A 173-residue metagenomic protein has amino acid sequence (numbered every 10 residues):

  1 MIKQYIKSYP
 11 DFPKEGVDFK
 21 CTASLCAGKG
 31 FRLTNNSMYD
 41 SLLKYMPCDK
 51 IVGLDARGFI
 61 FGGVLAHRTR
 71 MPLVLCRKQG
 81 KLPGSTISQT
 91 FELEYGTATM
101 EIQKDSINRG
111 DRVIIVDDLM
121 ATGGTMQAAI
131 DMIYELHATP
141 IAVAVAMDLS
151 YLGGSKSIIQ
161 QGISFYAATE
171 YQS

Functional and structural regions predicted by a protein language model:
M1-S173: PRPP-associated nucleotide enzymes
